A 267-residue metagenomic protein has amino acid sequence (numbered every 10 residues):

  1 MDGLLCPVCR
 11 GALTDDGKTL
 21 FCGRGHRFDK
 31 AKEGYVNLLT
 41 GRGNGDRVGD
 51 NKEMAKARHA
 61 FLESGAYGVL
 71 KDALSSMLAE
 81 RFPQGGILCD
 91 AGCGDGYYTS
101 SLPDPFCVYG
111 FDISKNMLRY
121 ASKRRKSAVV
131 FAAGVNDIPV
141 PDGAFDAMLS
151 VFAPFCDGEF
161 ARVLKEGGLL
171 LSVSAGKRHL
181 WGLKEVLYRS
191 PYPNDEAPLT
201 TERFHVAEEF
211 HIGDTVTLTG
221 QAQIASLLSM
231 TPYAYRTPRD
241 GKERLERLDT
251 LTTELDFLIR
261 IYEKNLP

Functional and structural regions predicted by a protein language model:
M1-V48: N-terminal auxiliary segments of SAM/dcSAM-dependent transferases
G49-L70, M77: Class I SAM-dependent methyltransferase Rossmann-like catalytic core, especially the SAM/SAH-binding loop
I87-D90, G94-D137: Class I SAM-dependent methyltransferase SAM/SAH-binding core
N136-A147: A short acidic, Gly/Pro-enriched loop at the edge of an enzyme's catalytic core that lines a small-molecule cofactor
F145-E159, S174-G176: A short SAM/SAH-binding and catalytic strip from SAM-dependent methyltransferases
G167-R178: Conserved beta-strand signature within the Rossmann-like core of class I S-adenosyl-L-methionine
K184-R203: Conserved Class I S-adenosyl-L-methionine
I212-P267: Conserved Class I S-adenosyl-L-methionine
